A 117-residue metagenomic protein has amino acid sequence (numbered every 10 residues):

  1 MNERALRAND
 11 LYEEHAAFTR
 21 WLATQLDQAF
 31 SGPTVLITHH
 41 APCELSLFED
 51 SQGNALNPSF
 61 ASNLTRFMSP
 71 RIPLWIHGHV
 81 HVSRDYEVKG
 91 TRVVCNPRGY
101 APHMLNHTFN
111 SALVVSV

Functional and structural regions predicted by a protein language model:
M1-V35, H40-S51: Active-site-proximal loop/helix segment associated with metal-binding centers of metalloenzymes
L36-P42, P73-V82: Histidine-centered catalytic micro-motifs
F48, N54-P73, H81-V117: Binuclear metal-dependent phosphoesterase catalytic core
